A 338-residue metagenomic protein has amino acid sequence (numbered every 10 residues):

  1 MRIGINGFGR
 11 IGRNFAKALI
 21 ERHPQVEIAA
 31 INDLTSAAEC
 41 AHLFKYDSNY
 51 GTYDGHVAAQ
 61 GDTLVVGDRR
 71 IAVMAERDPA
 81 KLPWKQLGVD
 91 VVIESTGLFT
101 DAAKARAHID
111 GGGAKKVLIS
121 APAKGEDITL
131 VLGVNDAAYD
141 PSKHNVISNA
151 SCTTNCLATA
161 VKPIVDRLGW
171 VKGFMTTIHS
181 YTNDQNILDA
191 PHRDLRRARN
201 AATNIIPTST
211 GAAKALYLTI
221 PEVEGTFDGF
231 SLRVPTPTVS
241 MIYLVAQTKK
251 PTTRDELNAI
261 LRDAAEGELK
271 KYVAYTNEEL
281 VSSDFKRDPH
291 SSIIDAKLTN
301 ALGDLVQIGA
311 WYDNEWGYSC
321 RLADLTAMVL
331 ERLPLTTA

Functional and structural regions predicted by a protein language model:
M1-A198, N300, D324, R332-T336: N-terminal Rossmann-like NAD(P) cofactor-binding subdomain of oxidoreductases, focused on the glycine-rich
N6, R10, A38, L87 (+11 more regions): Conserved active-site and cofactor/substrate-binding residues in soluble primary-metabolism enzymes
R10, N14, A18, A107 (+6 more regions): Alpha-helical scaffold segments in soluble metabolic enzymes
A58, D62-L64, S209, L302-Y312: Extended, charge-rich low-complexity interaction segments
L64, L130-L132, V146, L188 (+5 more regions): Short clusters of hydrophobic/aromatic residues that line enzyme substrate/ligand-binding pockets
K143-H144, N200-A202, V239-Y243, L305-Q307: Short, solvent-exposed beta-strand edge segments and adjacent coil->beta transition regions
D166, W170-P237: Acidic, glycine-rich segments within the central catalytic cores of soluble metabolic enzymes that bind/position
G229, M241-A338: C-terminal active-site/capping subdomain that shapes the small-molecule cofactor and substrate pocket of enzyme
